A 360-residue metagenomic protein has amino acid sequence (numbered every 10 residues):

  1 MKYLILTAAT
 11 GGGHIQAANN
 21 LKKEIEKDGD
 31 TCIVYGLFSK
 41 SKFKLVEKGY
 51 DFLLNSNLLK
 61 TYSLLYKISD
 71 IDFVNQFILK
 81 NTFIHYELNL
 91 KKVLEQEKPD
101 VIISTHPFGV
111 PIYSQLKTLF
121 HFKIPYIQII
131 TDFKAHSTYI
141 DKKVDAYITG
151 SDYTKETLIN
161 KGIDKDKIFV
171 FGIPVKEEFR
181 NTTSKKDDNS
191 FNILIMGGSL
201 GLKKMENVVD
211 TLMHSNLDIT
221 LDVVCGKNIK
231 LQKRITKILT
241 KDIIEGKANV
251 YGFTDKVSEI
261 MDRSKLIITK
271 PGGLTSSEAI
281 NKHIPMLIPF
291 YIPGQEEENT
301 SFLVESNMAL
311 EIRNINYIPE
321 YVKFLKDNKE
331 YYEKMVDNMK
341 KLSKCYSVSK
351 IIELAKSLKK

Functional and structural regions predicted by a protein language model:
N20-K91: Conserved N-terminal ligand/cofactor-binding loop architecture of enzyme catalytic domains
L119-V170, V175-E178: Active-site-proximal region of nucleotide-activated glycan assembly enzymes, centered on histidine/acidic-rich loops
P174-N189: Acidic anion/phosphate-binding donor-loop and adjacent secondary structure in glycosyltransferase catalytic cores
D187-R263: Donor-nucleotide binding loops and adjacent catalytic segments primarily of GT-B fold Leloir glycosyltransferases
I260-E298: A donor-sugar binding/catalytic signature common to diverse glycosyltransferases and related nucleotide-sugar
V304-E330: C-terminal "capping" alpha-helix adjacent to the active site of nucleotide-linked donor transferases in cell-envelope
Y331-C345: A short, well-ordered alpha-helix in the C-terminal region of glycosyltransferases
L342-K360: C-terminal alpha-helical cap of glycosyltransferases
